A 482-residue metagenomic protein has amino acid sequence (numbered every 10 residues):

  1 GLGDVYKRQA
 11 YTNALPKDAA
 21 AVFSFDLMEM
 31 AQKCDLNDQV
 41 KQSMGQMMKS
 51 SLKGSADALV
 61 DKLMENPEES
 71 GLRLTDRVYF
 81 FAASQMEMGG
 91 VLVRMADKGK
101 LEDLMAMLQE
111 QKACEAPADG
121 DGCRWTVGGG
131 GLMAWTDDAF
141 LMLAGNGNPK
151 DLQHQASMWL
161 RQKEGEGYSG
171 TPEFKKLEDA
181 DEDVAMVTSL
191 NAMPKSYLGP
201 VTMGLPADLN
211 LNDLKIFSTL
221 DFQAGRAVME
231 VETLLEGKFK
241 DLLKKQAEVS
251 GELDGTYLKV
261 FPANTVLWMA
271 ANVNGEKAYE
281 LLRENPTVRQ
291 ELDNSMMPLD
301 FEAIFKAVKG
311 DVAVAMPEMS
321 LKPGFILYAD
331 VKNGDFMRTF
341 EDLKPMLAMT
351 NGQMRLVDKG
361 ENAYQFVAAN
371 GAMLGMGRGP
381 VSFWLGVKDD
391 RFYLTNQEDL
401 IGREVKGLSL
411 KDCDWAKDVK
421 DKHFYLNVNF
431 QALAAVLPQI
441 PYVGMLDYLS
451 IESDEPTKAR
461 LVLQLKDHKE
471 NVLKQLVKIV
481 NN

Functional and structural regions predicted by a protein language model:
G1-A10, D454, K466-L473: Bacterial Sec-dependent N-terminal signal peptides
D4-G128, E166-T219, A224-K322, R338-R355 (+1 more regions): Structural boundary/hinge residues at secondary-structure and domain interfaces
M95-K100, N146-P149, K332-D335, Q397-L400: Helix N-cap motif at beta-to-alpha junctions
R124-G199, G377-S453: A conserved glycine-rich beta-strand in the N-terminal activation segment of trypsin-fold
M296-S320, E361, R378, W384-Q397 (+1 more regions): Extended, amphipathic alpha-helical scaffolds
P323-K332: Loop/turn-rich, solvent-exposed surfaces of beta-rich toroidal or solenoidal domains
A363-G379: Flexible, glycine/threonine-enriched loop-and-boundary segments that flank and lead into catalytic domains of large
E470-N482: Short, low-complexity, Pro/Ser/Thr/Gly-rich segments in the mature regions of secreted, periplasmic
